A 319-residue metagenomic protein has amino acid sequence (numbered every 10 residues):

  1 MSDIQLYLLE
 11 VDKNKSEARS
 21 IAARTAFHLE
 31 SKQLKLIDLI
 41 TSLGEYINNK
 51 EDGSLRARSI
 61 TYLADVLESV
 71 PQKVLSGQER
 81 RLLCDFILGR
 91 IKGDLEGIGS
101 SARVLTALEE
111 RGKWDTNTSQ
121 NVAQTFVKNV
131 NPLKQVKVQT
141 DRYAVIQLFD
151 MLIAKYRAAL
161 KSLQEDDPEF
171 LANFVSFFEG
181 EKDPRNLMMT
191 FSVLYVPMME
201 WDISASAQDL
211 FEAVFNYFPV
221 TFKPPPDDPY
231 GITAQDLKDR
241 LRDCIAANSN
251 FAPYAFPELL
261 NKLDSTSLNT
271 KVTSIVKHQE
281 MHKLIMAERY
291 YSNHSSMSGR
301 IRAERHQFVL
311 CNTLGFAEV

Functional and structural regions predicted by a protein language model:
M1-E51, L55-V319: Structural marker for long, regular alpha helices in very large eukaryotic proteins
